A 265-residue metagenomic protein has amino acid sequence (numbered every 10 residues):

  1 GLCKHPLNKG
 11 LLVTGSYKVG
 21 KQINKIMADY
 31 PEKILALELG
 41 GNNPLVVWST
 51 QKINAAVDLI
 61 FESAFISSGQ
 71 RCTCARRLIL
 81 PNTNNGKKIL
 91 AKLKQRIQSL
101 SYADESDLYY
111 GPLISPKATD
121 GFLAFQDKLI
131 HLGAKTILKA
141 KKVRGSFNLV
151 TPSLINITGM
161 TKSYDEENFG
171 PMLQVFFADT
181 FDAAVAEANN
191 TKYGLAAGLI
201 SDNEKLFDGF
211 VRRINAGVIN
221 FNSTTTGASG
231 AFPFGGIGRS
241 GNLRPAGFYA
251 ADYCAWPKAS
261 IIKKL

Functional and structural regions predicted by a protein language model:
G1-L12: A structured beta-alpha segment of the ubiquitous adenosine-cofactor-binding alpha/beta core
G1-L2, L59, K128, Y253: Well-formed, non-transmembrane alpha-helical positions, independent of function
C3, Q22-I26, L90-K92, V211-R212 (+1 more regions): Short amphipathic alpha-helical segments
C3-H5, M27-D29, A36-L39, Q70-C72 (+3 more regions): Solvent-exposed alpha-helices and their adjacent loops that cap or buttress functional pockets in soluble metabolic
K4, D58, S115, A186 (+1 more regions): Phosphate-coordinating loops and pocket residues in cytosolic domains that bind phosphorylated ligands
L7-N8, V46, K142, L149-L265: Conserved C-terminal structural/oligomerization subdomain of aldehyde/semialdehyde dehydrogenase
G10, K18-G159, F221, K264: ALDH superfamily catalytic-core signature
